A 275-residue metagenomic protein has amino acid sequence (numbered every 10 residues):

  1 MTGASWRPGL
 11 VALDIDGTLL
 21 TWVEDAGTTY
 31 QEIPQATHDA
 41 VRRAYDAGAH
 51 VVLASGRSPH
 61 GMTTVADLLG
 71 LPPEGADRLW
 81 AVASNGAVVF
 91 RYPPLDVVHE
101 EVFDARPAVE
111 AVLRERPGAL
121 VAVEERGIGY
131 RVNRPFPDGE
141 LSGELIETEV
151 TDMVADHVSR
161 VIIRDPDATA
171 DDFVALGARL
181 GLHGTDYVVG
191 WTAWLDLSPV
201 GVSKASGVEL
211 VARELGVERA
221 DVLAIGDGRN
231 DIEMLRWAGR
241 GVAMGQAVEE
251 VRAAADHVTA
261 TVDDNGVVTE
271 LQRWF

Functional and structural regions predicted by a protein language model:
T2, W6-L10, P34, S198-F275: Mg2+-dependent phosphoryl-transfer enzymes with acidic/Ser/Thr/Gly-rich catalytic loops
R7-G27, L53, L235: Asp-based phosphoryl-transfer active-site loop
W22-V23, M62-T64, Y92-P93, V132-N133 (+4 more regions): Short glycine-/acidic-enriched loop or helix-start segments at secondary-structure transitions that form or flank
V23-Y45, G245: Basic, amphipathic juxtamembrane/active-site segments that coordinate anionic phosphate or diphosphate groups
Q35-P137: Active-site phosphate-binding/coordination module
L69, D77, N85, L180-H183 (+2 more regions): Short, structured coil segments at secondary-structure junctions
H99-E101, I146-T148, V258-T261: Short acidic-hydrophobic, aromatic-tinged amphipathic segments that line or gate anion-handling sites
A111, E115-I225, R229-W237, Q246: Conserved acidic, metal-coordinating active-site core of Asp-based, Mg2+-dependent phosphoryl-transfer enzymes
